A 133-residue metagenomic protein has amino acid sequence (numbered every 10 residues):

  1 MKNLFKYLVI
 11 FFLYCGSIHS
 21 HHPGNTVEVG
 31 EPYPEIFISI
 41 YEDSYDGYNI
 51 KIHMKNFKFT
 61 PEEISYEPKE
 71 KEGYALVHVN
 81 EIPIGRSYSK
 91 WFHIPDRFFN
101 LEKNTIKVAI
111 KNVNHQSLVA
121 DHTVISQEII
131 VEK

Functional and structural regions predicted by a protein language model:
S20-D43: Short, compositionally biased P/S/T/A/G/V-rich stretches that sit at domain boundaries
Y41-N56: Contiguous beta-strand segments within globular domains
Y48-I52, F99-N112: Short, well-structured beta-strand segments within conserved domains
H53-E67: Short amphipathic, basic-aromatic surface patches that mediate peripheral association with negatively charged
V77-E81: Short strand-turn-strand beta-turns centered on an Asx-Gly dipeptide
P83-S89: Short beta-strand segments within Ig-like beta-sandwich modules, predominantly Fibronectin type-III
G85, K111-V119: Short acidic/polar inter-strand loop motif in beta-rich domains
W91-F98: Exposed aromatic-hydrophobic patches
